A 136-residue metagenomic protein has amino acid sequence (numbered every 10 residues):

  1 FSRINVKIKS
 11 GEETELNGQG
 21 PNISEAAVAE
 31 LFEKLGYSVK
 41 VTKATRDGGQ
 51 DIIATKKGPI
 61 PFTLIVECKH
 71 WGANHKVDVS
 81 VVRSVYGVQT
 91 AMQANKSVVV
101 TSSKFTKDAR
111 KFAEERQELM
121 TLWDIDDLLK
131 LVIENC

Functional and structural regions predicted by a protein language model:
F1-C136: Mixed-charge (Asp/Glu-Lys/Arg
